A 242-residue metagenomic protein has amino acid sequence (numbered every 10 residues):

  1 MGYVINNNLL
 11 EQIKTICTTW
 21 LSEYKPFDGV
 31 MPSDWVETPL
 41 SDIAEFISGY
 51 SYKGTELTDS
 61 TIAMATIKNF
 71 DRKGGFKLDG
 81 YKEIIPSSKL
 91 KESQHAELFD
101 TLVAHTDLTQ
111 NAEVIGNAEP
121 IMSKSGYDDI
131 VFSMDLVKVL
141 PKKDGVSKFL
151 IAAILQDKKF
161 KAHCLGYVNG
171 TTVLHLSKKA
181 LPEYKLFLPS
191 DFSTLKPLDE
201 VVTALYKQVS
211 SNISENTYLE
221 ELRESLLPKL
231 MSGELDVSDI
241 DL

Functional and structural regions predicted by a protein language model:
M1-S51, F192-V237: Non-catalytic DNA-recognition/assembly elements of restriction-modification systems
N6, I67-K68, S123, F132-V137 (+1 more regions): Glycine-anchored helix-breaking recognition loops at helix->coil/strand junctions
S41-T55, K68-T109, S123: Sequence-specific dsDNA recognition surfaces
T61: Short aromatic-glycine-enriched beta-strand elements
S93-Q156, N169-K179: A short beta-sheet element
L108, D157-K161, P228, S232: Short, well-ordered loop/turn and helix-capping segments at boundaries between secondary-structure elements and domains
D241-L242: Amphipathic heptad-repeat alpha-helical coiled-coil/stalk segments that mediate oligomerization, filament/stalk
